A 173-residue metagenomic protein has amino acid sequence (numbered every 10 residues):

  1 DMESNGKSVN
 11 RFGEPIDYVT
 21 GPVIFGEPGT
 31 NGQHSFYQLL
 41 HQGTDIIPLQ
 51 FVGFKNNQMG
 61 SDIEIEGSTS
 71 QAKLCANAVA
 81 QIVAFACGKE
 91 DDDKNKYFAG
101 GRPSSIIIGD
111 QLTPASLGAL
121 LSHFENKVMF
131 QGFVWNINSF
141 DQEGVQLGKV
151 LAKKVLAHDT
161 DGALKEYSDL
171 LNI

Functional and structural regions predicted by a protein language model:
M2-I173: A SIS-like phosphosugar-recognition module
